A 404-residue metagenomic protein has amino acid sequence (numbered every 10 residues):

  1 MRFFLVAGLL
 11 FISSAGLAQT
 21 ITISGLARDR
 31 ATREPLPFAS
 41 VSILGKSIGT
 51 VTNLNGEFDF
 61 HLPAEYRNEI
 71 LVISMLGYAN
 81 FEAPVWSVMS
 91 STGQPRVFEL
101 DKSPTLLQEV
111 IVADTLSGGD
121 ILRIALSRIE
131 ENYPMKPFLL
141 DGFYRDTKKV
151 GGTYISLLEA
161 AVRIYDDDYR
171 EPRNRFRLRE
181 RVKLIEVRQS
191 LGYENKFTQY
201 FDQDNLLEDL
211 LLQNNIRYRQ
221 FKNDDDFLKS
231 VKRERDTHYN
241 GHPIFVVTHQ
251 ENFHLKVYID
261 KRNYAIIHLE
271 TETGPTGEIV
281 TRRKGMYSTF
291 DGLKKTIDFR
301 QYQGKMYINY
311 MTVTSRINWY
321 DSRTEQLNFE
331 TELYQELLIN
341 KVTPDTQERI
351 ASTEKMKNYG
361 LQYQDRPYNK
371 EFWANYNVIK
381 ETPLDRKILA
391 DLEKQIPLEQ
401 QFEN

Functional and structural regions predicted by a protein language model:
M1-L26, V41, L107, E403-N404: Bacterial Sec-dependent N-terminal signal peptides
T22-L36: Structural motif
R33, F60-N68: Short Pro-Gly-centered beta-turn/loop motif in secreted/extracellular proteins
A39-I43, G56, L71, V112: Hydrophobic beta-strand segments
S47-E57: Short, acidic Ser/Thr/Gly-rich low-complexity loop/linker segments typical of extracellular and cell-surface proteins
V72-A83: A short, solvent-exposed loop/turn motif at the edges and junctions of modular extracellular/periplasmic domains
E82, R96-S230, T237-H242, M286-N404: Surface-exposed, low-complexity/disordered segments and acidic/polar micro-motifs at processing/linker regions
I216-T271: Extended beta-strand-rich segments in extracellular/periplasmic secretory proteins, especially within noncatalytic
